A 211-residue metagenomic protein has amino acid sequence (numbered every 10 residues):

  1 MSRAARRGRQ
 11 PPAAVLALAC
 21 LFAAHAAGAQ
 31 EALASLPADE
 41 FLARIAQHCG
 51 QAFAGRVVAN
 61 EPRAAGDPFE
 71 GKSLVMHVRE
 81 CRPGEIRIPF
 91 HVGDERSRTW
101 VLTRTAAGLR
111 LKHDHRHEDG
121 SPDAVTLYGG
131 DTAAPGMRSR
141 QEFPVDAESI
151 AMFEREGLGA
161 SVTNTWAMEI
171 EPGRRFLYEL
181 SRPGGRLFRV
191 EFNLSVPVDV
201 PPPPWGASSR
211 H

Functional and structural regions predicted by a protein language model:
R3-V15: Bacterial N-terminal signal peptides that target proteins for export
A14-A24: Bacterial N-terminal signal peptides
A32-D67, H113: Tryptophan-anchored aromatic micro-motifs
C49-A54, C81-P89, L109-R110, P172-Y178: Short, hydrophobic/aromatic-rich segments at coil-to-beta transitions
G71-S73, E95-T99, D123, S161-T163 (+1 more regions): Short, surface-exposed coil-to-beta transition loops
I86-G93, H113-D114, R155-G157, Y178-S181: Short beta-strand segments that buttress and anchor functional surface loops
W100-M152: An exposed acidic His-Trp-rich patch
T126-D131, G173-H211: Edge beta-strand at a domain terminus
